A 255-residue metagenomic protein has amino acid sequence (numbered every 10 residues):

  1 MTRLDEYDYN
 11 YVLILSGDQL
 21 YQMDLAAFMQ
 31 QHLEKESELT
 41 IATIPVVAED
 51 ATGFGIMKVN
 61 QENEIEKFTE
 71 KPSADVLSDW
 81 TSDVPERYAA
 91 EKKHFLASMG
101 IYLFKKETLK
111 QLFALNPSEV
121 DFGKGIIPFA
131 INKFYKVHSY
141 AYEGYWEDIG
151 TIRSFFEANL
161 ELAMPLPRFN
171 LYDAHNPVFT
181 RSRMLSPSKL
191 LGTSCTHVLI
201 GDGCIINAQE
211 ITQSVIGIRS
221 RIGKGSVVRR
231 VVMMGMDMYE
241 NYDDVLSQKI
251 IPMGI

Functional and structural regions predicted by a protein language model:
M1-E161, P252-M253: Unchanged
E86-R87, E107, Q111-I255: Left-handed beta-helix
